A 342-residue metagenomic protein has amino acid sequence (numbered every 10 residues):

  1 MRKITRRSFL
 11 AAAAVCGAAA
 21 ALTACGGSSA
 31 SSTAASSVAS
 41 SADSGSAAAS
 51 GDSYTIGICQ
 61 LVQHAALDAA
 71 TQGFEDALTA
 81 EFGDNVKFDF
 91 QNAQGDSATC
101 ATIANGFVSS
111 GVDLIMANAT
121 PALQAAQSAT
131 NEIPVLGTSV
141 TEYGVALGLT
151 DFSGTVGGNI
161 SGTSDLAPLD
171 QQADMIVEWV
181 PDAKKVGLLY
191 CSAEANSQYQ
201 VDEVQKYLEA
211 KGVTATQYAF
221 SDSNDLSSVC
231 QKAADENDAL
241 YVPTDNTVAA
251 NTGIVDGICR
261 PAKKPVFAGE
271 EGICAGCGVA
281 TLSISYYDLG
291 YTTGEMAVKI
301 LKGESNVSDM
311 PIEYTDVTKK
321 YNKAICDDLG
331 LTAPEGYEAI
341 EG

Functional and structural regions predicted by a protein language model:
R6-L10: N-terminal export leaders
C25-S40: Bacterial lipoprotein signal-peptidase II cleavage site
A49, Y143-K185, I284-S305: Hydrophobic alpha-helical segments within soluble ligand-binding/sensing domains
A49, Y54-E75, E81, D89-C100 (+3 more regions): Extracytoplasmic "Venus flytrap"
I56, F74, S161-L208, D309-C326: An alpha-beta-alpha
F90-D151, D245-R260, K264-G269: Beta-alpha junction/loop-to-helix N-cap segments that form part of ligand/metal-binding clefts
K299-G342: Hinge/cleft segment of the Venus flytrap/periplasmic-binding protein
